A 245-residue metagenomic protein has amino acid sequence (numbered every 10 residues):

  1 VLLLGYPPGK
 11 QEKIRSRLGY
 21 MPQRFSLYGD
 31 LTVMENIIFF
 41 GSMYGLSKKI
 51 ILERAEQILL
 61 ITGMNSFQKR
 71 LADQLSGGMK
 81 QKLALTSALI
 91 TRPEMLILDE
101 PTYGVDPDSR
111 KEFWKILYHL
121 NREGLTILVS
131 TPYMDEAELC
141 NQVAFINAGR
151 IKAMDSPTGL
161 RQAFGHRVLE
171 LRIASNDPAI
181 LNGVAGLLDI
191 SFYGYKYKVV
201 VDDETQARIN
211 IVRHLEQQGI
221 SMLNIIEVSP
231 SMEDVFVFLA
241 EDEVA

Functional and structural regions predicted by a protein language model:
I38, S42, K49-F67: Conserved ABC ATPase "signature" region
L71-L75: Conserved ABC ATPase signature
R92: Conserved catalytic motifs of ABC-family nucleotide-binding domains
L96-E100: Catalytic Walker B motif of ABC-type/P-loop ATPase nucleotide-binding domains
R167-A245: Short, charged/small-residue-rich alpha-helical element at the C-terminal edge of ABC transporter nucleotide-binding
